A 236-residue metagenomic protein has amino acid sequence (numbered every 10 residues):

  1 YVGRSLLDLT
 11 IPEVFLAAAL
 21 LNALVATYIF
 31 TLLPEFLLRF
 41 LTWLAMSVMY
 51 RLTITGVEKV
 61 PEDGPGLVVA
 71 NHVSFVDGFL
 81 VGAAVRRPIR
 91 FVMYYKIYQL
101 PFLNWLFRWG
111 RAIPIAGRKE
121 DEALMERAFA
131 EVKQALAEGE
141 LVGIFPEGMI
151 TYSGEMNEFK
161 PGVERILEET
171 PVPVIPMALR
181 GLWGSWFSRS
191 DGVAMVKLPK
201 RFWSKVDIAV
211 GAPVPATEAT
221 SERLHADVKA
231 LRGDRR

Functional and structural regions predicted by a protein language model:
G3-R51: N-terminal membrane-anchoring alpha-helices
F30-P65, L80, Q99, W105: N-terminal signal-anchor transmembrane helix
S47-I54, M125-E126, R189-V193: Short gly/ser/thr-rich secondary-structure transition/capping motifs
E62-D121, S185: Catalytic core of membrane glycerolipid acyltransferases/transacylases, capturing the structured, soluble-facing
P65-L67, G139-F145: Residue-level preference for the first positions of well-ordered beta-strands
L80-V81, L106, Q134, R165-E169: Hydrophobic/aromatic ligand-binding patch that stacks against planar heteroaromatic rings of cofactors or nucleotides
I113-E138: Helix-adjacent hinge/juxtasegments
Y152-E222: A cross-family acyltransferase "interaction/gating" segment
